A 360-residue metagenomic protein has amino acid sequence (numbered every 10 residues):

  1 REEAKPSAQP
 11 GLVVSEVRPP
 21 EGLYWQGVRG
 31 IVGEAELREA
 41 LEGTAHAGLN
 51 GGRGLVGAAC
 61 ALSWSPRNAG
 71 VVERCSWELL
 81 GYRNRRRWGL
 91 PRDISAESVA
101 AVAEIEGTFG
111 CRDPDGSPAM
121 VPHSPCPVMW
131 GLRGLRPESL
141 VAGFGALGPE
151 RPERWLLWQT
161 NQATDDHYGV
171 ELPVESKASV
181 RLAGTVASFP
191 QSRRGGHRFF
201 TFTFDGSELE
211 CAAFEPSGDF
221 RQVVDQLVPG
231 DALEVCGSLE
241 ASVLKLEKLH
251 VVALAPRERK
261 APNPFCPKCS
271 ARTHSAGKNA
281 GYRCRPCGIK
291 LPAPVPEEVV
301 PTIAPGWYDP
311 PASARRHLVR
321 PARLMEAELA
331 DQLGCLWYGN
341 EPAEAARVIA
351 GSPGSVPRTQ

Functional and structural regions predicted by a protein language model:
E2-P173: Long, hydrophobic alpha/beta structural blocks
W155-Y168, A241, K245-H250, R285-C287: A glycine-rich phosphate-binding loop feature that marks nucleotide/adenosyl-phosphate handling sites
S176-G196, E258, P262-P267: Structural detector for short beta-strands of small beta-barrel domains
S179-S188, D225-E240, E247-L249: OB-fold and OB-like beta-barrel modules that bind single-stranded nucleic acids
Q191-S217: OB-fold (S1/OB) nucleic-acid-binding surfaces
L233, V295-Q360: Long, charge-rich boundary regions
H250-R316: Cys/His-rich short segments
